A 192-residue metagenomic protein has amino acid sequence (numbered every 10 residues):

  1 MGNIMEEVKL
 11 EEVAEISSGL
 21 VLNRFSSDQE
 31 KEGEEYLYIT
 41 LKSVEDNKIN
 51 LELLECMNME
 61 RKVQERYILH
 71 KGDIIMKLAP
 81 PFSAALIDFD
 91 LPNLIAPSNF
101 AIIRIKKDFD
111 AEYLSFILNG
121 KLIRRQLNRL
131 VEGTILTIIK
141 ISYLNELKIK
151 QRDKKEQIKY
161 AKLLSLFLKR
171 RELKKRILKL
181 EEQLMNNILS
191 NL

Functional and structural regions predicted by a protein language model:
M1-N23, S27-D28, K150-L192: Non-catalytic DNA-recognition/assembly elements of restriction-modification systems
E11-S26, K42-K71: Sequence-specific dsDNA recognition surfaces
D28-Y36, E55, Y67-L69, L86-S98: Short, surface-exposed loop/turn microsegments at beta-strand edges and helix-strand junctions
L37-T40, I74-K77: Short hydrophobic-aromatic micro-motifs
V63-Q64, D90, T134: A structural connector/turn signal
M76-I117: A short beta-sheet element
L94-F100, G133-I158: A short glycine-rich beta-alpha junction/loop motif
A111-G133: Glycine- and charge-enriched low-complexity intrinsically disordered segments
